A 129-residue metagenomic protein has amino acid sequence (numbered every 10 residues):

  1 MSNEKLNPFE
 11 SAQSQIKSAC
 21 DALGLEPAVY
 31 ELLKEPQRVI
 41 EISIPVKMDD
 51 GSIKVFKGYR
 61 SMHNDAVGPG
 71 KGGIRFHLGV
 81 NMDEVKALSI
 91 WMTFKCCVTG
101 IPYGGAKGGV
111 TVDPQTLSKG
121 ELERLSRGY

Functional and structural regions predicted by a protein language model:
M1-Y129: N-terminal ligand-binding/catalytic initiation module
